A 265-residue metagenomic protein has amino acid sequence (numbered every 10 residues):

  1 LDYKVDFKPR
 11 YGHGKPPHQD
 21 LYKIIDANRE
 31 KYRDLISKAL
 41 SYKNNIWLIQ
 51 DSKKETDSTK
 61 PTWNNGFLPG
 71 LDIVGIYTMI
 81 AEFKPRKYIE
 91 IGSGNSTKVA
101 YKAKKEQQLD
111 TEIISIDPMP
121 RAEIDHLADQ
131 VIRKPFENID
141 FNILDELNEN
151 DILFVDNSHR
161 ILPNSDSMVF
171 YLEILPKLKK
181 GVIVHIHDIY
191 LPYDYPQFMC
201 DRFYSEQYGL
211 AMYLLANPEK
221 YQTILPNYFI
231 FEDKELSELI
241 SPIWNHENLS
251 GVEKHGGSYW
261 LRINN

Functional and structural regions predicted by a protein language model:
L1-H185, I189-N265: A short alpha-helical cap/connector motif
